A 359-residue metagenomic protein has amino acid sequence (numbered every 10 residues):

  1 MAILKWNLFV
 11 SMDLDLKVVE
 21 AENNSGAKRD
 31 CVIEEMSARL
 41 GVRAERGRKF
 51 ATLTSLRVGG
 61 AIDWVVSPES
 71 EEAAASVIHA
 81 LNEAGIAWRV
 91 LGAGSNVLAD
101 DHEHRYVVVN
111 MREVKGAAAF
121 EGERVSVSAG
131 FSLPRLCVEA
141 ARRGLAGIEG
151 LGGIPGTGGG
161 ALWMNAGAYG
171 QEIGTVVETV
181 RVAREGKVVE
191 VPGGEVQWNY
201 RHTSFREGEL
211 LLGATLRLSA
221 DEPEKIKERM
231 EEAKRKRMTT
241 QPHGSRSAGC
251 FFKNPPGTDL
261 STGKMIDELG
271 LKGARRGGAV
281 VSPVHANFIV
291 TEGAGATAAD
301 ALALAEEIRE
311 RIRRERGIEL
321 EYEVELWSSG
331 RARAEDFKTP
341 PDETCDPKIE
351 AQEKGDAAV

Functional and structural regions predicted by a protein language model:
A2, V10-D13, V18-V19, A351: Acidic, Ala/Val/Gly-enriched low-complexity intrinsically disordered segments
E22-S25: N-terminal amphipathic/basic leader segments beginning at the initiator methionine
K28-G158, A166: Anion-binding (especially nucleotide phosphate/pyrophosphate-binding) glycine-rich loop and adjoining beta-alpha core
E45-R46, T54, V97, A183-E306 (+3 more regions): Phosphate/pyrophosphate- and phosphate-bearing ligand-binding catalytic cores of soluble enzymes
R105, E178, L212: Change "...and in nucleic-acid phosphodiester-cleaving endonucleases..." to "...and in nucleic-acid processing enzymes
A119-G122, A161-L162, E209-G213: Acidic/polar active-site rim loop that often engages polyanionic ligands
A140-E185, V189-P192: Phosphate-binding/catalytic loop of phosphoryl-transfer enzymes
